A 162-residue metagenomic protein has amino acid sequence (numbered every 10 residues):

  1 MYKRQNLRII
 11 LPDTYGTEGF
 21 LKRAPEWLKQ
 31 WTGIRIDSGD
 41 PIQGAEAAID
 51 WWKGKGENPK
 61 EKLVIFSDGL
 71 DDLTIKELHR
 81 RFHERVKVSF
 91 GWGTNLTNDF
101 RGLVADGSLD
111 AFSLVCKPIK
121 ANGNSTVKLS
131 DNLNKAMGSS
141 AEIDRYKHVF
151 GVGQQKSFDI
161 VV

Functional and structural regions predicted by a protein language model:
M1-Y2: Conserved small/polar residues in nucleotide/adenosyl-binding loops
T17, Q30, G39-K62, S67-V162: Gly/Ser/Thr/Ala-enriched C-terminal appendages of enzymes
L21-Q30: Alpha/beta enzyme core
